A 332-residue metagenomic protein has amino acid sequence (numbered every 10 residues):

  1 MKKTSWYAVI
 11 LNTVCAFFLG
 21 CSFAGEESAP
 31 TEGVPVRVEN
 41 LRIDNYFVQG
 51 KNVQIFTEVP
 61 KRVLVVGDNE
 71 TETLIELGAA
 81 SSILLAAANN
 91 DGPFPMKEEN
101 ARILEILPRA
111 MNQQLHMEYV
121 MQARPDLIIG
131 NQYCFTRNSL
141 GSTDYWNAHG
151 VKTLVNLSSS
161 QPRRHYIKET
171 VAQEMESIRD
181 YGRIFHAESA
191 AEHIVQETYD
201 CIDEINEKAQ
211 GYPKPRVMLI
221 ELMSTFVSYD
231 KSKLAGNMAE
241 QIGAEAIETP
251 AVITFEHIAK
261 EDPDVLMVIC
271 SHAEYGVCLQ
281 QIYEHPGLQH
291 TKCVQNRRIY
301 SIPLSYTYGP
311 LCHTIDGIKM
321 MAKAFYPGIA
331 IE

Functional and structural regions predicted by a protein language model:
M1-I10: Bacterial N-terminal signal peptides that target proteins for export
V9-F18: Bacterial N-terminal signal peptides
C21-T73, R183-L219, E261-D262, C270 (+1 more regions): Bacterial Sec-exported substrate-binding components of ABC uptake systems
L41, K168-R179, R183, E192 (+2 more regions): Structured C-terminal subdomain patch of bacterial secreted/periplasmic proteins
L64-A123, L127-F135, I247: A short, structured surface patch at a secondary-structure boundary
N69-E72, N89-G92, L127-I128, Y133-R137 (+4 more regions): Solvent-exposed loop/turn segments at secondary-structure junctions within structured extracellular/periplasmic domains
N89-F94, M111, S228-V252: Alpha-helical, coiled-coil/dimerization segments enriched in small aliphatic residues
G92-F94, F135-G141, V151-D180, P213-L234: Extracytoplasmic ligand-binding site segments that recognize negatively charged/polar headgroups
